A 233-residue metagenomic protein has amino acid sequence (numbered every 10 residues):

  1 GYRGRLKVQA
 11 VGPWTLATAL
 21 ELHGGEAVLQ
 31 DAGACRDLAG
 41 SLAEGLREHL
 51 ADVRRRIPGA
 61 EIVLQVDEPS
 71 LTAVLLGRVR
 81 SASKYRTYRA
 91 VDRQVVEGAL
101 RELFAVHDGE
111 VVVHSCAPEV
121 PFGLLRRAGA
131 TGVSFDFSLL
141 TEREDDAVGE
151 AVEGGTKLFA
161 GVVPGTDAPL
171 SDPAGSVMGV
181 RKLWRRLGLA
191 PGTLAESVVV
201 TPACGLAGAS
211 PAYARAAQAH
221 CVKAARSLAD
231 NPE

Functional and structural regions predicted by a protein language model:
G1, Y88-G109, V152-G155, R226: Alpha-helix-loop-beta-strand connector modules within alpha/beta enzyme cores
G1-D52, R78, A82-T87, V91 (+1 more regions): Active-site-proximal, glycine-rich beta->alpha crossover segments in alpha/beta enzymes that shape flexible
Y2-L6, P58-I62, H107-V111, G129-T131 (+2 more regions): Short, well-ordered coil/turn segments that N-cap beta-strands
Y2-R3, G40-V63, E102-E110, S227 (+1 more regions): Secondary-structure boundary elements
V8, L46, E68, L125 (+1 more regions): Conserved, mostly hydrophobic/aromatic
L20-E21, A73-S81, P118-G129, D146-V148: Distinct, well-ordered alpha-helical segments
T87-V95, G109-A117, G123-R126, A130-R143 (+1 more regions): Catalytic beta/alpha-barrel core
T131-N231: Catalytic-face loop-and-helix region of soluble metabolic enzyme cores
